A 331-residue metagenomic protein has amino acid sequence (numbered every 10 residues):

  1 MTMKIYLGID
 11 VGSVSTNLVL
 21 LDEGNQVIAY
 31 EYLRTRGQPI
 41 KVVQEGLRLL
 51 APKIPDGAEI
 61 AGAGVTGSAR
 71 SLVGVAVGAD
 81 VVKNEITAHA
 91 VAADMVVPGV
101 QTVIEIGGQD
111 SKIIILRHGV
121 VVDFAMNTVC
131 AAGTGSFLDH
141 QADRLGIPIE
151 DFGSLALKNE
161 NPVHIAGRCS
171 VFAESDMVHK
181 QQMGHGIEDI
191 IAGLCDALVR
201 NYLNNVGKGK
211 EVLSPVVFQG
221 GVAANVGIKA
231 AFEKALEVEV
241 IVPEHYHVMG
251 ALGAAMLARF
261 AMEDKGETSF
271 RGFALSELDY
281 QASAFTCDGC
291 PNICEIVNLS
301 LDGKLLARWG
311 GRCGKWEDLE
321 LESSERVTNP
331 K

Functional and structural regions predicted by a protein language model:
T2-G24, V100-R117, N161, C290 (+1 more regions): Gly/Thr-rich phosphate-binding beta-strand-loop-beta motif of the actin/hexokinase/Hsp70
Y6-K41, E45-L49, F124, T128 (+1 more regions): Short glycine-rich, Thr/Ser-proximal phosphate-binding strand/loop in the N-terminal lobe of ATP-dependent enzymes
R36-P39, H118-N161, C169, F260 (+2 more regions): Glycine-rich phosphate-binding loop plus the immediately following alpha-helix
S68-A69, K208-A235, Y246-G250: Glycine-rich phosphate-binding loops at beta-strand->alpha-helix junctions
D80-I86, E233-L252: Conserved phosphate-binding/catalytic loops in two-lobed NTP-binding clefts
V91, L138-D139, E244-F273: Glycine-rich phosphate-binding/hydrolytic loop that grips phosphoryl groups
K112, F260-P330: Acidic, glycine/GT-rich loop-and beta-edge segments that sit at the periphery of enzyme/chaperone cores
S175-N204: Adenine-nucleotide phosphate-binding core of ATP-dependent small-molecule kinases
